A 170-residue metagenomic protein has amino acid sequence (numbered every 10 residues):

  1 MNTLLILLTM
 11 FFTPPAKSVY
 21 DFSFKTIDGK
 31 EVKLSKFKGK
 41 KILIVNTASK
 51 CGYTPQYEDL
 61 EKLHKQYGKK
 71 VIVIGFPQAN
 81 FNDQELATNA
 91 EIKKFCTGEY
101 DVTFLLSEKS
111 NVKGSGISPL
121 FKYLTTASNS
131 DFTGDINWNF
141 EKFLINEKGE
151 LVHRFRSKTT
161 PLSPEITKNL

Functional and structural regions predicted by a protein language model:
N2-F11: Sec-dependent N-terminal signal peptides
F11-S35, P119: N-terminal "domain-start" segment that seeds a small globular fold
T26, N46-K50: Amphipathic alpha-helical repeat scaffolds
K40-I42, K50, T54-Q78, T97-Y100: Conserved helix-turn-beta segment immediately C-terminal to the redox Cys motif in thioredoxin-like folds
K70-A87, T103-G114: Thiol-based oxidoreductase modules, predominantly thioredoxin-like and allied folds used for disulfide exchange
A90-N139: Short, internal strand/loop/helix patches that form the active-site neighborhood or redox-interaction surface
P119-K122, T126-L170: Thiol-/selenol-based redox modules, centered on thioredoxin-like and closely related oxidoreductase domains
